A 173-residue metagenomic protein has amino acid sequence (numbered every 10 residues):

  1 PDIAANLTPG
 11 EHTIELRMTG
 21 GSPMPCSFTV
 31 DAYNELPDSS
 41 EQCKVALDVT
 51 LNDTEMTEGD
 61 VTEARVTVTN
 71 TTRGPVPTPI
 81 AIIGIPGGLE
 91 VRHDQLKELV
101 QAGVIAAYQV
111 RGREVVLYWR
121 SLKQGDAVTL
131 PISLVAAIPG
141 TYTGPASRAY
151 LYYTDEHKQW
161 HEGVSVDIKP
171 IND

Functional and structural regions predicted by a protein language model:
P1-D173: Long, domain-scale non-catalytic interaction/scaffolding regions in large secretory-pathway and trafficking proteins
